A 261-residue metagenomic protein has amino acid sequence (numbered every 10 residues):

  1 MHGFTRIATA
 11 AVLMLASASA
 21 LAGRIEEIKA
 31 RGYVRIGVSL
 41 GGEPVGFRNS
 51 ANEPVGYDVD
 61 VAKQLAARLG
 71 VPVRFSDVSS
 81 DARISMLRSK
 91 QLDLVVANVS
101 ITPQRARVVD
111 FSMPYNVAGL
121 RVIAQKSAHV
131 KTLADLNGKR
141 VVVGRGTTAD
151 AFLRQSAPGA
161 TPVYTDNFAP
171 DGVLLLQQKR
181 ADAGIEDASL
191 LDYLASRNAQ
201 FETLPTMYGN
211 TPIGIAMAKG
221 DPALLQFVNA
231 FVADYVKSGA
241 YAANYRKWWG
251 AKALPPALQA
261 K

Functional and structural regions predicted by a protein language model:
A22-N98: Extracytoplasmic small-molecule ligand-binding "clamshell" domains of the periplasmic binding protein/Venus flytrap
R35-P44, P54-A67, S100, R121-D171 (+1 more regions): Bilobed "Venus flytrap"/periplasmic-binding protein-like clamshell domains and structurally analogous long
V59-R68, A134, K139-R140, T147-T148 (+2 more regions): Extended ligand-binding regions for polar small-molecule ligands
K63, A67, P72-D135, E202-M207: Acidic, polar ligand-binding/catalytic clefts
F75-S85, V163-Q178, T211: Short helix-initiation/N-cap motifs at beta->coil->alpha
A82-S85, V99-R107, F152-Q155, Q177-G209: A ligand-binding cleft/hinge motif common to bilobed small-molecule-binding domains
N116-A124, P170-D171, A188, D192-A233 (+1 more regions): Periplasmic-binding protein-like
T148-N167, A199-L204, A233-K261: Ligand-binding clefts/hinges and TM-proximal coupling segments of bilobed small-molecule sensing domains
